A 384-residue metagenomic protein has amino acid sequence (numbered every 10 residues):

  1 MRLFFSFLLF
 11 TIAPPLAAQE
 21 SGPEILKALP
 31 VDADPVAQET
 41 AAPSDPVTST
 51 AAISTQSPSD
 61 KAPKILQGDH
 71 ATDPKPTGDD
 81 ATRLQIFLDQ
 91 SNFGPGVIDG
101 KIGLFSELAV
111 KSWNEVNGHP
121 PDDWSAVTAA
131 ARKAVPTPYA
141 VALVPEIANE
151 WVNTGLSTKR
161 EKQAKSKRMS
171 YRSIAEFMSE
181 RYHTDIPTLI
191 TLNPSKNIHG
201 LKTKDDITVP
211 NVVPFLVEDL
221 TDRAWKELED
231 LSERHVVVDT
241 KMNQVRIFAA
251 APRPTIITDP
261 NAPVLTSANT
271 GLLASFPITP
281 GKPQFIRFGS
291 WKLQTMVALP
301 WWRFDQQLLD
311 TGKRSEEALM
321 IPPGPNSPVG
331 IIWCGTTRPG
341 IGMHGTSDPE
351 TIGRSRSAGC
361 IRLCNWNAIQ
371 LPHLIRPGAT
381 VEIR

Functional and structural regions predicted by a protein language model:
I12-P15: N-terminal signal peptide c-region/cleavage motif recognized by signal peptidases
A18-T77, A81, A140-V141, N261: Compositionally biased, proline/threonine/alanine/serine-rich low-complexity intrinsically disordered stretches
G68-G78, N92-G100, E161-M169, S173-M178 (+4 more regions): Second-shell loop/turn segments in exported
K75-P120, S179, H183-T184: A short amphipathic alpha-helical interaction element
L104-E150, T188-W225: Extracellular LysM carbohydrate-binding repeats and other cell-envelope/extracellular binding modules
S166-I256, S275: Secretory/export targeting leaders with adjacent low-complexity proregions
T221-H344: Gly/Pro-biased beta-strand-loop elements
T311-R384: Exported/periplasmic cell-wall-interacting domains
